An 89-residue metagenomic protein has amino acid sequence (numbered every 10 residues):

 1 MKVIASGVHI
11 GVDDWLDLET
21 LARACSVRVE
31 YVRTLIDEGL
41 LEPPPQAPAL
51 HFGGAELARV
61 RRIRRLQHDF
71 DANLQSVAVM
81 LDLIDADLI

Functional and structural regions predicted by a protein language model:
K2-C25, V29-R33, D37-I89: Arg/Lys-rich, alpha-helical DNA-contact motif
